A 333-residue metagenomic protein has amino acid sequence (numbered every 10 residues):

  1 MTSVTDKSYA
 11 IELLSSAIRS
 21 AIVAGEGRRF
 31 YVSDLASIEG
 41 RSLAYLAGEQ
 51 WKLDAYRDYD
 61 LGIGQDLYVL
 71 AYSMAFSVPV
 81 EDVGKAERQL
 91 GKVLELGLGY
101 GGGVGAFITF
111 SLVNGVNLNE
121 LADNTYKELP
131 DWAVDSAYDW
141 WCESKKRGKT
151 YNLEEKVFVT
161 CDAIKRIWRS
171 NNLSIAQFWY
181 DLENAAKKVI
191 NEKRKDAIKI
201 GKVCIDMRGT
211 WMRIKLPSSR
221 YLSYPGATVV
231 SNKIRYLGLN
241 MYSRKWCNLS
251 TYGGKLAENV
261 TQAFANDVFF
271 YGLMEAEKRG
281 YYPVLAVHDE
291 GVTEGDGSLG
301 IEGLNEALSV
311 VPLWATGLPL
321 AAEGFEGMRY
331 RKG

Functional and structural regions predicted by a protein language model:
M1-G333: Conserved catalytic core of nucleotide polymerization and phosphodiester-bond processing enzymes
